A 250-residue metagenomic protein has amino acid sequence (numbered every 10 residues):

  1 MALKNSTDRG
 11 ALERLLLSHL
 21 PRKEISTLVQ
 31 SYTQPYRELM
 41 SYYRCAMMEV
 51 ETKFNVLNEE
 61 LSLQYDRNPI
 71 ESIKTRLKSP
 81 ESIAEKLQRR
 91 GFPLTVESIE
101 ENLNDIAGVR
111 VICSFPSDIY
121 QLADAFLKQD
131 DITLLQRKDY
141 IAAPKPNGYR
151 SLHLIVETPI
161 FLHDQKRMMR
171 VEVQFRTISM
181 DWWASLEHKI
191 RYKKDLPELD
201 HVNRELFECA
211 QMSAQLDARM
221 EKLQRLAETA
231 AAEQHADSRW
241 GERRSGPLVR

Functional and structural regions predicted by a protein language model:
A2-M47, F54-E60, E172-R250: An acidic, glycine-/histidine-flanked metal-binding catalytic module
D8, L15-H19, M40-Y42, P69-T75 (+2 more regions): Glycine-rich, low-complexity intrinsically disordered segments
S41, C45, K78, S82 (+7 more regions): Charged, alpha-helix-enriched surfaces in structured cytosolic catalytic cores of large nucleotide-utilizing machines
Y42, A46-K53, Y65-D66, I70 (+2 more regions): A cross-family "folded-core" feature that marks the main globular domain of proteins
E60, Y65-I106: A glycine-rich, hydrophobic loop/mini-helix early in the fold
E100, C113-K222: Long beta-strand-rich cores associated with HINT superfamily self-processing modules
I106-C113: Terminal, regulation- and interaction-focused segments at domain boundaries
